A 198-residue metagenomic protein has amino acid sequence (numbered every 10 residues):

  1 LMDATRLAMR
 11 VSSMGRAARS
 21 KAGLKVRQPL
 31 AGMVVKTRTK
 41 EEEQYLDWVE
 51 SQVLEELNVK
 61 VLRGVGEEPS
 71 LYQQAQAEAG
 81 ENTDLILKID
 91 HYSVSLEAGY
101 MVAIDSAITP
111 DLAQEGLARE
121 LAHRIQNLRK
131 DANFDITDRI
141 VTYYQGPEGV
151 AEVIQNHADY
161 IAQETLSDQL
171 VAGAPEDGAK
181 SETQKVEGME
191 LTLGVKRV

Functional and structural regions predicted by a protein language model:
L1-V198: Feature 926 captures the class I aminoacyl-tRNA synthetase adenylation module centered on the KMSKS loop
